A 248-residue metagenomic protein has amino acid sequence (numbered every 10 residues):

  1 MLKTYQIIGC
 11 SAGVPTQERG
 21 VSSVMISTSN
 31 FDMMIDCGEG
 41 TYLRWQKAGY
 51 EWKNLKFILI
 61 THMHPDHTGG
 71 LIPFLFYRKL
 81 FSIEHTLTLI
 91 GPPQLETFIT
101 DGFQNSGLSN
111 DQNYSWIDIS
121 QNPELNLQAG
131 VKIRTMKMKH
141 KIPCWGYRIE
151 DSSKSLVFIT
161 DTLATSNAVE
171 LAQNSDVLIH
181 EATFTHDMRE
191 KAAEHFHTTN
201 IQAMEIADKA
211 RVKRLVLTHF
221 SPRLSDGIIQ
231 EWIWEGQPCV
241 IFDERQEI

Functional and structural regions predicted by a protein language model:
M1-A48, C144-T160, V177: Conserved beta-strand hairpin/beta-sheet module of binuclear metal-dependent hydrolase folds, prominently
T4, T86-T88, D176, K213-R214: Residues at the starts of beta-strands that form the adenosine-phosphate
P15-Q17, S120-H186: Active-site-proximal loop/helix segment associated with metal-binding centers of metalloenzymes
M34-G38, K56-D66, P92, L156-T162 (+3 more regions): Active-site neighborhood of phospho(di)ester-bond hydrolases with catalytic His/Asp-centered motifs
G40-I90, D118: Active-site metal-binding motif and surrounding structural segment of the metallo-beta-lactamase
G70-Y77, G102, S225-W232: Metal-dependent catalytic neighborhoods of phosphoester/phosphodiester hydrolases
L87, P92-C144, I241-D243: Metallo-beta-lactamase
L163-R245: Cap/insert and terminal regions of metallo-dependent hydrolase folds
